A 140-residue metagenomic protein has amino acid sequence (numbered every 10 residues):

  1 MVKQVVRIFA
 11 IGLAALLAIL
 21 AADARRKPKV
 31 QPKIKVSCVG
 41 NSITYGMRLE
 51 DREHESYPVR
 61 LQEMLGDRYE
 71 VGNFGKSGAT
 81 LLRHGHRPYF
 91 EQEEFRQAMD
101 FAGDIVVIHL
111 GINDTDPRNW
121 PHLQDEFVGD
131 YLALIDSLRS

Functional and structural regions predicted by a protein language model:
M1-F9: Bacterial N-terminal signal peptides that target proteins for export
V2, R25, T115-D116: Intrinsic disorder/low-complexity detector
V5, D23-A24, V71, T80: Intrinsically disordered, low-complexity sequence elements enriched in Ser/Thr/Gly/Pro
F9, L13-L16, I34, D104: A generic hydrophobic-helix recognition signal that picks specific residues within alpha-helical hydrophobic
L13-V30: Bacterial Sec-dependent signal peptides at the C-terminal "C-region" and cleavage site
P32-S37, I43-L132: Conserved SGNH/GDSL esterase-like catalytic core that processes O-acyl groups on lipids and polysaccharides
I135-S140: Surface-exposed amphipathic alpha-helices with a cationic face
